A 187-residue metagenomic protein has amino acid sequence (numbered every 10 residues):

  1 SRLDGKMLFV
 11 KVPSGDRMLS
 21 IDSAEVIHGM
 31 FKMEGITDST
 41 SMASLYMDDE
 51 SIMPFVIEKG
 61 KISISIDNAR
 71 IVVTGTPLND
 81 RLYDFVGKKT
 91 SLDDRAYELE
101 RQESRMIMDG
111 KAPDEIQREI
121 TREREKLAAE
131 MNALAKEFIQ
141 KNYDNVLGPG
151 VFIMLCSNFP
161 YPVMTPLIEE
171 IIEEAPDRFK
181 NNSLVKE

Functional and structural regions predicted by a protein language model:
S1-A133: A non-transmembrane, solvent-exposed segment enriched in polar/low-complexity residues
A133-I139: A short, acidic, amphipathic alpha-helical segment used as a generic capping/interface helix at domain edges
Q140-Y143, L147-E187: Charged, long alpha-helical assembly modules
